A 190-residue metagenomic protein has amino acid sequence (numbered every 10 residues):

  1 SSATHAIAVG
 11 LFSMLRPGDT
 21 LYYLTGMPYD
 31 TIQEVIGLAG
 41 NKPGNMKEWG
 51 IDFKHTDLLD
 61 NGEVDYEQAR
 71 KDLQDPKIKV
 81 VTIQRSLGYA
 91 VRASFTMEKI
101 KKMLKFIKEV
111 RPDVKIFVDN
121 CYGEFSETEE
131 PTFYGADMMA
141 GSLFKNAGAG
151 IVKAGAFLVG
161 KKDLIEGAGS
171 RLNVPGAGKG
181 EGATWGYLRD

Functional and structural regions predicted by a protein language model:
T4-D190: Conserved PLP-enzyme active-site core in the AAT-like
